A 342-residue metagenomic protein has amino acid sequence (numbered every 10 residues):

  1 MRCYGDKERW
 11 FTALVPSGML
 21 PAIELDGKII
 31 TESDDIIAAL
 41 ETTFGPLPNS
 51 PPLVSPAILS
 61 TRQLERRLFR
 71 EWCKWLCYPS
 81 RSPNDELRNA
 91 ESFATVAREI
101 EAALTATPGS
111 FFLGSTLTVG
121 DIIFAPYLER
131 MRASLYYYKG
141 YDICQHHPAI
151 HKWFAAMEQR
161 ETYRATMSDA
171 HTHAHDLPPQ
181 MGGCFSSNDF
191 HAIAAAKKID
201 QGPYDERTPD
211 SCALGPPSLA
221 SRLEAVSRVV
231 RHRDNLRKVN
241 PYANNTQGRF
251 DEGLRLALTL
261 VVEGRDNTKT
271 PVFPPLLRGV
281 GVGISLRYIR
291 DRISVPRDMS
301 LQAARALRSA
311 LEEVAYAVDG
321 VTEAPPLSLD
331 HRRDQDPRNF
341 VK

Functional and structural regions predicted by a protein language model:
M1-F112, T116, C184-K342: GST-like domain detector, emphasizing the conserved glutathione-binding G-site in the N-terminal thioredoxin-like
C3-D6, L113, Y141, Q145 (+1 more regions): Short amphipathic alpha-helical segments embedded in low-complexity Lys/Glu-rich regions
S60, G109, A155-E158, R164 (+1 more regions): C-terminal and inter-domain tail/linker signature
S82-P83, L87, Y136-P148: Acidic, serine/threonine/proline-rich low-complexity intrinsically disordered regions
R88-V96, C144-A156: Extended, well-ordered alpha-helical scaffold segments
A97-E101, R132, E158: Structural signal for well-ordered, non-membrane alpha-helices
G114-Y136, A149, M157, M167: GST superfamily/GST-like fold recognition
Y137, R164, S168-A194: Extended amphipathic alpha-helical segments with heptad-repeat/coiled-coil character used for oligomerization, fusion
